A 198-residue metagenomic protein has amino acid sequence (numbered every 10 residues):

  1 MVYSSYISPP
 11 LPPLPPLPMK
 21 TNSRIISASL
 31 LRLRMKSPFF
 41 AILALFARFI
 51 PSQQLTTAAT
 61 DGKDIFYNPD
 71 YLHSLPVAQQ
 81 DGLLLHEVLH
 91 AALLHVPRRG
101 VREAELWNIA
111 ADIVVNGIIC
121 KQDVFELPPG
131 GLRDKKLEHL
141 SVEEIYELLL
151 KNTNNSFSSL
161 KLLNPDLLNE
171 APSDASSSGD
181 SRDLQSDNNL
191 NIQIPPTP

Functional and structural regions predicted by a protein language model:
M1-M19: Low-complexity proline/serine/threonine-rich segments in eukaryotic and viral proteins
L14-G82, V88-P198: Short, functionally important secondary-structure microenvironments
